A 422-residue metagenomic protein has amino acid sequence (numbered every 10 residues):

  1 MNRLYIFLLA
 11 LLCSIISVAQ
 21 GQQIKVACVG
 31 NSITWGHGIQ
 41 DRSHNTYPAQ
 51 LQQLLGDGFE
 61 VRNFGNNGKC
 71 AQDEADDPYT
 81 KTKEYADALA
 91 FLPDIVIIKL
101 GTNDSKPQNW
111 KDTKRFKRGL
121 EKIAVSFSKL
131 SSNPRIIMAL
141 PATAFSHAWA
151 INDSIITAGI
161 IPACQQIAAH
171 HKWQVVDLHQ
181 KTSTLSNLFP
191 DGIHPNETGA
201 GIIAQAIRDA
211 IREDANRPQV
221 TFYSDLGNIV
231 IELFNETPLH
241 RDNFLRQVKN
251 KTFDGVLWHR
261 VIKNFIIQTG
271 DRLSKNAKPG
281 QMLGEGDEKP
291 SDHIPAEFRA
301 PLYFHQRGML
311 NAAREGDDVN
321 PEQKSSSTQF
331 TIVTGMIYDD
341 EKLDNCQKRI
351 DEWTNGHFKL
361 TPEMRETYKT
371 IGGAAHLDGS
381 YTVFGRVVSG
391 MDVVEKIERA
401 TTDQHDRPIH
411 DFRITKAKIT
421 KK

Functional and structural regions predicted by a protein language model:
M1-L4: Positively charged n-region of N-terminal signal peptides that target proteins for export
I6-I15: Bacterial N-terminal signal peptides
Q22-C28, I33-E121, H147, I155-A158: Conserved SGNH/GDSL esterase-like catalytic core that processes O-acyl groups on lipids and polysaccharides
G36-G38, S105-W110, S146-A150, L185-N187 (+3 more regions): Extracytoplasmic/secreted cell-surface and envelope-processing proteins
I39, A142-A215: Catalytic His-Asp segment of secreted/periplasmic serine-dependent ester chemistry enzymes
S43, Y47, E84, D112 (+12 more regions): Stable alpha-helical elements in mature extracytoplasmic
K99-S105, V125-A158, H179-Q180: Active-site segments of SGNH/GDSL-like serine hydrolases that catalyze O-acetyl group transfer/hydrolysis on lipids
A215-K422: Cyclophilin-like peptidyl-prolyl cis-trans isomerases
